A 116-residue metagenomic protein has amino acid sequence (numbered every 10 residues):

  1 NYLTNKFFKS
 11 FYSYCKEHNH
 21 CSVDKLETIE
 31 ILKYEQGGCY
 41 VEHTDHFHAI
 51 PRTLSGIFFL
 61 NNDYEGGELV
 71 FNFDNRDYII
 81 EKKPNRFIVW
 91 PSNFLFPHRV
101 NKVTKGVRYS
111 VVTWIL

Functional and structural regions predicted by a protein language model:
N1-F87, L95-L116: Fe(II)/2-oxoglutarate oxygenase catalytic core
